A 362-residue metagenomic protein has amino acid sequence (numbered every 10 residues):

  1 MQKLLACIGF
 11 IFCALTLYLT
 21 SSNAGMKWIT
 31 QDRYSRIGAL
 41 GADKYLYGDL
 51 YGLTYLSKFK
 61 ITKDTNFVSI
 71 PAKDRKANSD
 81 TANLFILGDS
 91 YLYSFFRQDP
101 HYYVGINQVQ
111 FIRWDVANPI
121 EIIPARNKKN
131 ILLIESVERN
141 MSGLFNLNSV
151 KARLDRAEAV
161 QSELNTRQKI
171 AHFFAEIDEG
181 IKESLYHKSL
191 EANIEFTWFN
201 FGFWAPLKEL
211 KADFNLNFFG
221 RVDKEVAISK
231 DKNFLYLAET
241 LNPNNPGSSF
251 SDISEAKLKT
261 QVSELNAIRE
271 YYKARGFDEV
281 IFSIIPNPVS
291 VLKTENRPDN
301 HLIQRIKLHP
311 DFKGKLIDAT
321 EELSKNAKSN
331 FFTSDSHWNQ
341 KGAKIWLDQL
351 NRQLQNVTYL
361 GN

Functional and structural regions predicted by a protein language model:
M1-N362: Extracellular glycan-modifying ectodomains
